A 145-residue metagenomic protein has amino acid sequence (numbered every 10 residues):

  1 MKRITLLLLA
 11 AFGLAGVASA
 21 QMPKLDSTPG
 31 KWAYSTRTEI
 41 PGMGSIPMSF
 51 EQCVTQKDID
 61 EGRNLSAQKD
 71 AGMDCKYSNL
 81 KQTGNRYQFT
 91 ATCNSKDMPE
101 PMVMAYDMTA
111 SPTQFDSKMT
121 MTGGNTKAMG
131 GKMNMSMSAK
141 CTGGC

Functional and structural regions predicted by a protein language model:
M1-L6: Bacterial N-terminal signal peptides that target proteins for export
L7-L8, A18: Cleavable N-terminal signal peptides
A10-F12: Compact DNA/chromatin-associated regulatory and scaffold domains in nuclear/nucleoid proteins
L14-A20: Sec/Tat signal peptide C-region and signal peptidase I cleavage site
M22-C145: Subset-of-secretome marker
